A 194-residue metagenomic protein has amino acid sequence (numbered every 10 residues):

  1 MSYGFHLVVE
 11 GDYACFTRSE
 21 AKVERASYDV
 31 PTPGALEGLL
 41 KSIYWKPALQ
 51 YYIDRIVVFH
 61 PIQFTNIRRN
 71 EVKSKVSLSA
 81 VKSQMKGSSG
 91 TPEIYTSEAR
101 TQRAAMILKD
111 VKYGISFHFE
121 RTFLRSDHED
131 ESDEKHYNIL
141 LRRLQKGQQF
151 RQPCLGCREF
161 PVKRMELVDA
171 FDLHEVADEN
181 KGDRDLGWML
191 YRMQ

Functional and structural regions predicted by a protein language model:
M1-V23: N-terminal, Lys/Arg- and Ser/Thr-rich interaction peptides
G4, I53, D110-G114: Extracellular structured ligand-interaction cores
V9-Y13, H60, I115-F123: Beta-strand elements of well-folded, non-transmembrane domains
C15-T17, F64, F123-R125: Residue-level signal for secondary-structure boundary sites
E20-A21, A26-E71: Glycine/small-residue-rich interface belts in oligomeric ring/scaffold proteins and their assembly partners
E71, V81-Q194: Internal, well-folded beta-alpha domain core
